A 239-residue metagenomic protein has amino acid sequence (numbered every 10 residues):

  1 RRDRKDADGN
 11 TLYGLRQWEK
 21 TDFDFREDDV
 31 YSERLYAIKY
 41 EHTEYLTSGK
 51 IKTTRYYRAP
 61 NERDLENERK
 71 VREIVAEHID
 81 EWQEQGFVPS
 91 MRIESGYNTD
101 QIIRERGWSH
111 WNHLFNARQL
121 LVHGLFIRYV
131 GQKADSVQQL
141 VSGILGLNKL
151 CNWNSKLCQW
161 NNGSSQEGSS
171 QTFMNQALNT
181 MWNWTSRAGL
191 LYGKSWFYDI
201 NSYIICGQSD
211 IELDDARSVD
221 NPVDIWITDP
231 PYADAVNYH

Functional and structural regions predicted by a protein language model:
R1-D224, P231, A235-H239: Nucleic-acid modification enzymes, centered on SAM-dependent nucleic-acid methyltransferases
